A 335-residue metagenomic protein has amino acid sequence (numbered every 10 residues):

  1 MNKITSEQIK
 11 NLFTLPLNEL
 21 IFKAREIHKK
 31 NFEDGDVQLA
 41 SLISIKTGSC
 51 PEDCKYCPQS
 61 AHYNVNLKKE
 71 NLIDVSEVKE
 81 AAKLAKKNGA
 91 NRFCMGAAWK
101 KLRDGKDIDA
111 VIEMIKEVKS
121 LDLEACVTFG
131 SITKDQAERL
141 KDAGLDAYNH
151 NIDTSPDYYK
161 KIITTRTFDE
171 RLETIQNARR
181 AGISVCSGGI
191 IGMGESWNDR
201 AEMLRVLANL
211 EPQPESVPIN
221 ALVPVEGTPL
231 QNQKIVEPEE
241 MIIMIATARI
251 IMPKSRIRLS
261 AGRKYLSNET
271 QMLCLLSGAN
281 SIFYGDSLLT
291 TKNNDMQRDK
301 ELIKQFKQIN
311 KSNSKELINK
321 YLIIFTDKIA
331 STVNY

Functional and structural regions predicted by a protein language model:
M1-D34, A208-F325: Auxiliary Fe-S-binding modules of radical SAM enzymes
P16, C54, H150: Residue-level signature of catalytic and energy-coupling elements of molecular machines, predominantly ATP/GTP-dependent
F22-Y63, E70-C94: N-terminal pre-triad scaffold of radical SAM enzymes
G35-P51, K55-N66, I112-K119, L123-C126 (+1 more regions): Mobile, glycine- and charge-enriched loop segments and immediately flanking short secondary-structure elements within
V37-S41, F93, A125-V127, Y148-H150 (+4 more regions): Hydrophobic faces of well-ordered beta-strands that scaffold small-molecule active sites in alpha/beta enzyme cores
Q38-S44, N64-L67, C94-D107, Y158-Y159 (+2 more regions): Glycine-rich, proline-tolerant flexible connector loops at the mouths of alpha/beta enzymes
A61-G188, M193-N209: Conserved Radical SAM active-site core
L322-Y335: Short, charged helix-capping/linker segments at alpha-helix termini
